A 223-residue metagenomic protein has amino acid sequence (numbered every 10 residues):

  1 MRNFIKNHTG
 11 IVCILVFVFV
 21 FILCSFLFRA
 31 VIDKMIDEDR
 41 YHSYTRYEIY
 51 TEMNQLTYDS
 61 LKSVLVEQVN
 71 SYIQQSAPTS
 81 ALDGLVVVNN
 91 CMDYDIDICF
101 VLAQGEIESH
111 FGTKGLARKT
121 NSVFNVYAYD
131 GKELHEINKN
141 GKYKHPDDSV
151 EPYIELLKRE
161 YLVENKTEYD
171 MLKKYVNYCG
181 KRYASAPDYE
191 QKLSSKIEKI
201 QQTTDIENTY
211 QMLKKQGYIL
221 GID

Functional and structural regions predicted by a protein language model:
R2-L102, E106-D223: Catalytic cores of secreted/periplasmic lytic hydrolases that degrade extracellular macromolecules
